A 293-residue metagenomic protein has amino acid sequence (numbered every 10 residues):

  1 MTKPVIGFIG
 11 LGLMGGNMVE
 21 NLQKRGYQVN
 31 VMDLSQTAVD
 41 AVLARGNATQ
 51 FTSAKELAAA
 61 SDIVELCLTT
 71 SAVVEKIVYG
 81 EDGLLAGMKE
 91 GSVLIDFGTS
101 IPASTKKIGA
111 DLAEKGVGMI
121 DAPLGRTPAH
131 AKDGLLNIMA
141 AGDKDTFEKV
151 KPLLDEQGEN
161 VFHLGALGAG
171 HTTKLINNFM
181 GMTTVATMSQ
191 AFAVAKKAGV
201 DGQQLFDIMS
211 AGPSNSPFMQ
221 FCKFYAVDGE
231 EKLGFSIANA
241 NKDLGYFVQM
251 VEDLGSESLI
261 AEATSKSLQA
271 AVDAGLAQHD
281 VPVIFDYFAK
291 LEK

Functional and structural regions predicted by a protein language model:
M1-C67, S92, F97: NAD(P)+-binding Rossmann beta1-loop-alpha1 motif at the extreme N-terminus of oxidoreductases
L13, N17, I63, T69 (+10 more regions): Amphipathic alpha-helical hairpins
V29, Q50, M119-I120, V161 (+2 more regions): Hydrophobic beta-strand scaffold residues
A54-L66, T70-V117: Rossmann-fold NAD(P) dinucleotide-binding segment
T99-N178: Rossmann-fold dinucleotide-binding core
A169-E292: Helical "substrate-binding/catalytic lid" subdomain of Rossmann-like NAD(P)-dependent dehydrogenases/reductases
